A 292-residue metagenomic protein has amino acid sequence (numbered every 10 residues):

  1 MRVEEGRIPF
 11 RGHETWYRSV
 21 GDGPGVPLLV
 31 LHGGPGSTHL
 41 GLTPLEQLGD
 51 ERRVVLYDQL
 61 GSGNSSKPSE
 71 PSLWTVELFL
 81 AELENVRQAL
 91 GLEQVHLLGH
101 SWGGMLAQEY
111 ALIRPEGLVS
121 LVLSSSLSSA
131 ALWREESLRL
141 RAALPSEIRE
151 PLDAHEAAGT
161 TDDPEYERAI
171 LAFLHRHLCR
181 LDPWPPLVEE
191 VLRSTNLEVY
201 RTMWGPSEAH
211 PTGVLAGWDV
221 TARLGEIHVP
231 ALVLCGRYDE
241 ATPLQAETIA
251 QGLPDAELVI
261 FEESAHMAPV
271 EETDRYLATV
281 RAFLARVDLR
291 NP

Functional and structural regions predicted by a protein language model:
M1-E14: N-terminal cap/lid segment of alpha/beta-hydrolase-fold proteins
R11-P68, S72: Conserved HGGG/HGGXW glycine-rich cap/lid loop of the alpha/beta-hydrolase fold
P35-G36, Q59-G63, G103, S128 (+1 more regions): Alpha/beta-hydrolase active-site loop signature
V55-W102, L106, A278: Active-site loop/oxyanion-hole signature of alpha/beta-hydrolase fold enzymes
E93-E136: Conserved hydrolase catalytic core segment
A142-L144, E150-V229, T248: Alpha/beta-hydrolase
V214-S264: Conserved loop-alpha-helix segment in the C-terminal half of the alpha/beta-hydrolase fold that carries the catalytic
D255-P292: Catalytic active-site module of serine/aspartate enzymes centered on a nucleophile-bearing elbow/loop
